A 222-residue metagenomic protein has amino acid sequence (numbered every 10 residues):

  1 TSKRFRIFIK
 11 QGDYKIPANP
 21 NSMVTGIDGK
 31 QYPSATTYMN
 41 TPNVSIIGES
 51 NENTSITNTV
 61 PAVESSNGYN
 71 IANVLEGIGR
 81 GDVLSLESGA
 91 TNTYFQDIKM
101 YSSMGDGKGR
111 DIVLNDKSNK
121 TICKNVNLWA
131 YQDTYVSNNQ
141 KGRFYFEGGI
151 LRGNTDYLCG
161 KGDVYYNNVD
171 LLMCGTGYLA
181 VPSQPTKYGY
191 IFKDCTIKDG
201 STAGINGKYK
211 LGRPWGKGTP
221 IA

Functional and structural regions predicted by a protein language model:
S2-A222: Sequence-level preference for short, compositionally simple segments enriched in small aliphatic or small polar residues
